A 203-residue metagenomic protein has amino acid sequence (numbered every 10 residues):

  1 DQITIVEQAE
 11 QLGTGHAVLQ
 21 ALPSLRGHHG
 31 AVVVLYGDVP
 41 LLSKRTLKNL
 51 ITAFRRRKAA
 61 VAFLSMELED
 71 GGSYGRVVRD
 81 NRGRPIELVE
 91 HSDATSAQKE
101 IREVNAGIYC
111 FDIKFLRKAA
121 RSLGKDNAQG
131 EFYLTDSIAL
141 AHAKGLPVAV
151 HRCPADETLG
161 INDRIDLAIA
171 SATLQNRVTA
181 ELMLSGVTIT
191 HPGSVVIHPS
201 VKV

Functional and structural regions predicted by a protein language model:
Q2-R84, A106, C110, K118-L123: Conserved beta-loop-beta/alpha segment of the NTase-like Rossmann-fold superfamily that binds/positions NTPs
Q11-T14, E157-T158, V195: A short acidic, often aromatic-flanked loop/helix-cap motif at beta-alpha or helix-coil junctions that lines enzyme
A17, G30, T46, F115 (+3 more regions): Residue-level recognition of oxygen-bearing side chains
S24, A53, K99-I101, V150 (+1 more regions): Short secondary-structure boundary/capping segments
F63-S65, N176-V187: Conserved ATP-binding module of the ATP-grasp superfamily
G71-S73, P199-K202: A short, glycine/Asx- and small/polar-enriched loop/turn that sits immediately N-terminal to a beta-strand
P85-Q175: Catalytic-core segments of class I nucleotidyltransferases/pyrophosphorylases that form NMP-activated intermediates
V187-I189, G193-V195, V201-V203: A structural motif detector for beta-strand N-caps
